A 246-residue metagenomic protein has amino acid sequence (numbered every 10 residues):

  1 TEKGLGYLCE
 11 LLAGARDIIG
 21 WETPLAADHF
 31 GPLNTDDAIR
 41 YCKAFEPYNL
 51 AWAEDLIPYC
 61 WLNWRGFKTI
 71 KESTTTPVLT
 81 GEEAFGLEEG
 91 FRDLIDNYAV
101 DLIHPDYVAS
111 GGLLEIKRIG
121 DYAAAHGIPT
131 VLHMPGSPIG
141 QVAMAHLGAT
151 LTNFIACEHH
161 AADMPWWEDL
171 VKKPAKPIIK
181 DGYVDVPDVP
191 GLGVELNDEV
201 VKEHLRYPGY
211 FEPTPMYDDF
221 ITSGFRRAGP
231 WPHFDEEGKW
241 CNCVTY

Functional and structural regions predicted by a protein language model:
T1-K68: Metal-dependent enolase-superfamily TIM-barrel catalytic cores that perform enediolate-based chemistry
R16-I19, N49, G148-T152, L205-G209: Structural signal for hydrophobic packing residues in well-ordered secondary-structure cores of soluble enzyme domains
K43, N49, P58-G191, E195: Shared catalytic-loop signature of beta/alpha-barrel
N49-K68, A124, F211-W231: Repeat-unit-sized solenoid/scaffold elements
L192-Y246: Extended hydrophobic packing segments that form well-structured cores
